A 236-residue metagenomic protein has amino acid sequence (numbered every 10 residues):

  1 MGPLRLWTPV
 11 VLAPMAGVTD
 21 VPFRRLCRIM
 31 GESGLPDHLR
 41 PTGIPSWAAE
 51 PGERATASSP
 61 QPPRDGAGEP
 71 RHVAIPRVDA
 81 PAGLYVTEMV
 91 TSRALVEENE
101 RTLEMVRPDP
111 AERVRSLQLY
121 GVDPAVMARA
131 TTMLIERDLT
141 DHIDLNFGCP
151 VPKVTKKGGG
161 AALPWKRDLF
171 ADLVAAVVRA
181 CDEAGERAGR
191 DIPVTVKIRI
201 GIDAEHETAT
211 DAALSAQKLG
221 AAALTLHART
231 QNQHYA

Functional and structural regions predicted by a protein language model:
M1-A13, R25: N-terminal amphipathic alpha-helix/helix-capping segment at the start of soluble metabolic enzymes
G2-P3, P76-R77, V106-D109, R179 (+1 more regions): Short secondary-structure boundary/capping segments
W7-T8, A80-A82, A111-V114, L139-T140 (+2 more regions): Short coil/turn connectors at secondary-structure junctions
P9-V18, V114-A125, P164, V196-T208: Active-site mouth loops of central-metabolism enzymes
L12, C27, E88, L117 (+3 more regions): Conserved, mostly hydrophobic/aromatic
M15-E53, E69-R137: Glycine-rich, positively charged N-terminal anion/phosphate-binding segment
T102-E104, G158-P164: Short glycine-enriched, charge-decorated loop/helix-capping segments at active-site entrances that position
T131-K157, R167-A236: Alpha/beta enzyme core
